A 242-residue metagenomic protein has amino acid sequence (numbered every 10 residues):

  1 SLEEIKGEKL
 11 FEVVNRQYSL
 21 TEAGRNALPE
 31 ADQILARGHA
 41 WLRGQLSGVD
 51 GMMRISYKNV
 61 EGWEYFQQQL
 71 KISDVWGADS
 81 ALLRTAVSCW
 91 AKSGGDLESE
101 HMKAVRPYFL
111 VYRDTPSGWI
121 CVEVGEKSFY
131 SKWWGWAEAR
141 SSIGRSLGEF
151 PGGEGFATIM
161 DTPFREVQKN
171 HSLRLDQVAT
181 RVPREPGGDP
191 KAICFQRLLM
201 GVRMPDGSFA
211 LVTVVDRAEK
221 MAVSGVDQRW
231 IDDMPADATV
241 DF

Functional and structural regions predicted by a protein language model:
K6-L20: A short LG(V/I)-centered, amphipathic sequence patch enriched for acidic residue(s) preceding the LG motif
V13-V14, P29-Q33, M52: Short alpha-helix boundary/capping motifs
Y18, G77, F150, E154: Charge-dense, low-complexity intrinsically disordered segments
A23-Q33, R37-A40, M102-T239: Sensory/regulatory domains in signal-transduction proteins
A36-E98: Helix-turn-helix/homeodomain-like alpha-helical modules used for DNA recognition and transcription-factor dimerization
E61-S73, V226-F242: A short, terminal or domain-edge coil/loop segment
